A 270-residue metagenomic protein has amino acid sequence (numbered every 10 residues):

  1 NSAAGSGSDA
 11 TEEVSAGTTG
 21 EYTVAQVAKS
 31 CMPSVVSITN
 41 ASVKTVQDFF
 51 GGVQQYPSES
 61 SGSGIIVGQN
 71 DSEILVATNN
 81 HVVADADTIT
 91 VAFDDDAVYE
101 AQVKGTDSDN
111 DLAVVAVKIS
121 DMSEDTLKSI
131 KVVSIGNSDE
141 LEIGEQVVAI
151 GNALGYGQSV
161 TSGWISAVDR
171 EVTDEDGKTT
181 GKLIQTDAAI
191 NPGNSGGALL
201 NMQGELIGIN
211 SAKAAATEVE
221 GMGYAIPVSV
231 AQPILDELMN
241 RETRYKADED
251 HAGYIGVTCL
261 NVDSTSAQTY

Functional and structural regions predicted by a protein language model:
S2-Q268: Serine-dependent protease modules
